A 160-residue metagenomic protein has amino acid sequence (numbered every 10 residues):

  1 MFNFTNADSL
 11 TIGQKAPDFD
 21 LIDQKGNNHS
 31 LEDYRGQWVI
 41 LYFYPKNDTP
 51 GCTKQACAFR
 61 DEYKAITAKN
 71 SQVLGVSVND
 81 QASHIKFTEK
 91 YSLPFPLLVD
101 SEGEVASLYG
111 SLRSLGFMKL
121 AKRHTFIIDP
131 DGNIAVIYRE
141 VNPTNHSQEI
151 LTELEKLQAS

Functional and structural regions predicted by a protein language model:
M1-S160: Chalcogenol-based redox active-site neighborhoods
